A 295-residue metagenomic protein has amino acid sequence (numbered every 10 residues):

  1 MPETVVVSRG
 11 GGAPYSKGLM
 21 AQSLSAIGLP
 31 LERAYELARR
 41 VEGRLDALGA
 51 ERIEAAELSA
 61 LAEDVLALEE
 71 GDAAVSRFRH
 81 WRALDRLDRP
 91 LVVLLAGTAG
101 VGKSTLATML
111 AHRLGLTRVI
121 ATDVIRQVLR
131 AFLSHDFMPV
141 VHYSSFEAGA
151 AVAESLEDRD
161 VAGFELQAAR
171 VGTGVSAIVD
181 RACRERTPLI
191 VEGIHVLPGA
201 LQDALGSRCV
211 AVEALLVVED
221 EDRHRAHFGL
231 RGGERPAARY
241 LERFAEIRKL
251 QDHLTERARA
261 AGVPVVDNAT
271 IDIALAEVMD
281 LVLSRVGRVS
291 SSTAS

Functional and structural regions predicted by a protein language model:
S25, P30-V92: Extreme N-terminal, non-catalytic leader segments that precede Walker-type/kinase nucleotide-binding cores
V93-L114: Glycine-rich phosphate-binding P-loop
L116-F132: Short beta-strand-centered segment that lines the nucleotide-binding/catalytic pocket of NTP-utilizing
L116-T117, S207-V212, A261-V263: Short glycine-/polar-rich loops that comprise or flank the Walker A/P-loop and associated switch/sensor motifs
T117, R184-V191, V212: Loop/turn-to-beta-strand initiation segments
A131-T187: Conserved nucleotide-sensing/catalytic segment adjacent to the nucleotide-binding pocket in NTP-handling enzymes
V210-H253: A glycine- and Lys/Arg-enriched "phosphate-lid" helix/loop adjacent to the NTP-binding pocket of small-molecule kinases
D252-S295: NTP-dependent small-molecule kinase module
